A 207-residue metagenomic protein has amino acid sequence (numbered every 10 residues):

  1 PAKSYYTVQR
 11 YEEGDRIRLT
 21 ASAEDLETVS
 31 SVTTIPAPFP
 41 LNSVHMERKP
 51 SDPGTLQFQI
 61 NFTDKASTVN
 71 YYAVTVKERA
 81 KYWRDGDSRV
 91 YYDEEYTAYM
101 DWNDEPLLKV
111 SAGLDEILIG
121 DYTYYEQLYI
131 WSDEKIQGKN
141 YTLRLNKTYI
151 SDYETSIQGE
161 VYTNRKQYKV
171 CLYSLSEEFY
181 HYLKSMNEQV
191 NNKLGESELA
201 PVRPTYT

Functional and structural regions predicted by a protein language model:
P1-T207: A sequence/structural signal for flexible, mid-protein segments enriched in small/helix-disrupting residues
